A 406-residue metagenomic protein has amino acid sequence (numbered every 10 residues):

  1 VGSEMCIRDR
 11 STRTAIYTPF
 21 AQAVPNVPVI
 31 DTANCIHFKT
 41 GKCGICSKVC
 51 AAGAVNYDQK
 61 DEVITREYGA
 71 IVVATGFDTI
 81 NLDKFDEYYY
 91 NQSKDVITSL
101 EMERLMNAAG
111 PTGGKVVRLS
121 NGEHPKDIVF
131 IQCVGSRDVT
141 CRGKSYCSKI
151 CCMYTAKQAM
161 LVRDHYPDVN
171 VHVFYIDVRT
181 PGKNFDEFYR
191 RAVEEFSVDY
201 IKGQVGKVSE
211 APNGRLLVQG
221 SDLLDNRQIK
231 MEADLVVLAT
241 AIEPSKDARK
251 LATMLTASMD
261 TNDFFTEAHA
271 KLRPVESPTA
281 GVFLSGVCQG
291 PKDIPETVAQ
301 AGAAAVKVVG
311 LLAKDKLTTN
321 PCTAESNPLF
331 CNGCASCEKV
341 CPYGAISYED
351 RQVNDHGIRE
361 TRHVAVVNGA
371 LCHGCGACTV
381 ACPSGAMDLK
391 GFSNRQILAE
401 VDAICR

Functional and structural regions predicted by a protein language model:
V1, R13-K42, A54-R66, L284-D293 (+3 more regions): Ferredoxin-like iron-sulfur electron-transfer modules
V1-I7: Short, small-residue-biased leader/transition segments that mark boundaries at the very start of proteins
R8-I30, Y88-H124, T240-P291, Y348-E360: FAD-site-proximal beta/loop scaffold in flavoenzymes
S11-G135, V366-A370, V380, R395-R406: Iron-sulfur-cluster electron-transfer modules
T14-A15, F130, V173-Y175, L284: Structural beta-sheet core signal
A23-A33, K39, S47-T75, A156-D247 (+1 more regions): A Rossmann-like FAD-binding core segment of flavoenzymes
V72, C141-M153, S285-V309, K314: A conserved FAD-binding loop/helix module that cradles the flavin
V96, G114-V171: Predominantly flavin-linked oxidoreductase catalytic cores and closely associated redox partners
